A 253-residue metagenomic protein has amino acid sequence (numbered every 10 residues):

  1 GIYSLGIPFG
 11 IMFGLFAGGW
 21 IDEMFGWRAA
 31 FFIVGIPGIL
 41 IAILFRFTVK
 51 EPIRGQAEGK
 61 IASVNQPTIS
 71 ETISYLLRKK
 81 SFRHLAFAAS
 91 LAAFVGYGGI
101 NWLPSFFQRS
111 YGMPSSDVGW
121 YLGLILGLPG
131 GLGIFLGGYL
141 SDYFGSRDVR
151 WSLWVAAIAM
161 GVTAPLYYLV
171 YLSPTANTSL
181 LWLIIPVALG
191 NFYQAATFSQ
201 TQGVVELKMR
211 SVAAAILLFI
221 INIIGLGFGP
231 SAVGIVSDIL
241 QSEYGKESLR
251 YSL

Functional and structural regions predicted by a protein language model:
G1, F192-E206: Intracellular juxtamembrane helix-capping segments at the cytosolic ends of symmetry-related transmembrane helices
G1-Y3, S115-G119, L207-L217: Loop-to-transmembrane helix entry/capping segments in MFS-fold secondary transporters and related SLC/MFSD carriers
Y3-E51: Helix-loop-helix hairpin linking two adjacent transmembrane segments in secondary transporters
E23-I36, P114-D117, W151-W154, I235-L253: A membrane-interface helix-boundary motif in multi-pass transporters
P52-A86, S110: Juxtamembrane intracellular "pre-TM" segments in multi-pass secondary transporters
K79-G137, L189-F198, G225-G234: Extracytoplasmic gate region of multi-pass secondary transporters
G130, I134, K208-Q241: A late C-terminal transmembrane helix in Major Facilitator Superfamily
V149-T197: C-terminal transmembrane helical hairpin of 12-TM major facilitator-type secondary transporters
